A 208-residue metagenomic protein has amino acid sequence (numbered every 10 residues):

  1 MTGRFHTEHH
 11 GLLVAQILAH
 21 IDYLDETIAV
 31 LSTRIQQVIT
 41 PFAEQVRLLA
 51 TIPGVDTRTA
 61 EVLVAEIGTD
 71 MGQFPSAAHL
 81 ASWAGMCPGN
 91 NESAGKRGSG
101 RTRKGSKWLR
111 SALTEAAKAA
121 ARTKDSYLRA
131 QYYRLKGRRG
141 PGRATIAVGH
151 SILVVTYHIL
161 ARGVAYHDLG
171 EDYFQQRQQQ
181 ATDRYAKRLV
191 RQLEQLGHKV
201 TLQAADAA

Functional and structural regions predicted by a protein language model:
M1-A208: A detector of single, family-specific signature residues that are central to catalytic or substrate-handling motifs
